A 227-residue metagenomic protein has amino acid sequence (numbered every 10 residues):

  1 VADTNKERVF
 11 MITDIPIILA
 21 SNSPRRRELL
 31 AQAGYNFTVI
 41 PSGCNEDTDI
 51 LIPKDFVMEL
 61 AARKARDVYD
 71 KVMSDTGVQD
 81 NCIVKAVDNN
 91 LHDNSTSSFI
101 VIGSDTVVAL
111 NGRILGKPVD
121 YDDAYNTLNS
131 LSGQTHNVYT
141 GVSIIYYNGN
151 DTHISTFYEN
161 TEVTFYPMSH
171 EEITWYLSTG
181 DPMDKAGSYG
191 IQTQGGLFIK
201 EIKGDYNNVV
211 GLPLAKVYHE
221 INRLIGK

Functional and structural regions predicted by a protein language model:
V1-F10: Short, Lys/Arg-enriched N-terminal segments with co-localized hydrophobic residues within the first ~10-30 amino acids
T4, S21-N22, L60: General helical secondary-structure elements
E7, P24-R25, V84: Short, intrinsically disordered low-complexity segments
I12-I18, V39, K54-K227: Anionic-ligand binding patches
I12-Y35: N-terminal beta1-alpha1 ligand-phosphate binding loop
R26, E46-T48, D151: Flexible, glycine-rich phosphate/dinucleotide-binding loops and adjacent beta-alpha linkers at cofactor/substrate
T38-E46: A short beta-strand-loop structural module common to alpha/beta enzyme folds
I50-I52: Short acidic/polar beta-strand-loop edge motifs in secreted extracellular and Gram-negative envelope-associated
